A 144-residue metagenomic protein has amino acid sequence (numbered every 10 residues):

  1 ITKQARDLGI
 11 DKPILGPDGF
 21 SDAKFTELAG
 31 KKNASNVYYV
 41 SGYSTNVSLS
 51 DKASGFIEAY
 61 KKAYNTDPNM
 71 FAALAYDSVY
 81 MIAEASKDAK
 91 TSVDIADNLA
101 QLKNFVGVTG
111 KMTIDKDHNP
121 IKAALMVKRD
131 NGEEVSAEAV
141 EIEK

Functional and structural regions predicted by a protein language model:
I1-K144: Extracytosolic ligand-binding ectodomains
